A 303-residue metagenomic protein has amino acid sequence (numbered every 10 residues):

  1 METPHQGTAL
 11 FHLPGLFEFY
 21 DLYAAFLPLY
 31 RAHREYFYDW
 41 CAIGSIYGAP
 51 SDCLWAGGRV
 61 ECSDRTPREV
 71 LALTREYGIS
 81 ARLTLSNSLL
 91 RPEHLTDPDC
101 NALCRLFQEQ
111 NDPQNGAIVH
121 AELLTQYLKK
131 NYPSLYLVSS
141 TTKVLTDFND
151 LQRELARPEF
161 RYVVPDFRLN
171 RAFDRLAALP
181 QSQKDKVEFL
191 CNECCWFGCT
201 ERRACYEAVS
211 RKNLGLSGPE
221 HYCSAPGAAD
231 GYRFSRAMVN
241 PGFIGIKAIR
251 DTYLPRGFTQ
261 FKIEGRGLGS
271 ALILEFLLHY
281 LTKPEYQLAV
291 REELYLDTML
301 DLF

Functional and structural regions predicted by a protein language model:
M1-D150, E154, F160-F303: Active-site pocket-lining/capping segments in soluble small-molecule metabolic enzymes
